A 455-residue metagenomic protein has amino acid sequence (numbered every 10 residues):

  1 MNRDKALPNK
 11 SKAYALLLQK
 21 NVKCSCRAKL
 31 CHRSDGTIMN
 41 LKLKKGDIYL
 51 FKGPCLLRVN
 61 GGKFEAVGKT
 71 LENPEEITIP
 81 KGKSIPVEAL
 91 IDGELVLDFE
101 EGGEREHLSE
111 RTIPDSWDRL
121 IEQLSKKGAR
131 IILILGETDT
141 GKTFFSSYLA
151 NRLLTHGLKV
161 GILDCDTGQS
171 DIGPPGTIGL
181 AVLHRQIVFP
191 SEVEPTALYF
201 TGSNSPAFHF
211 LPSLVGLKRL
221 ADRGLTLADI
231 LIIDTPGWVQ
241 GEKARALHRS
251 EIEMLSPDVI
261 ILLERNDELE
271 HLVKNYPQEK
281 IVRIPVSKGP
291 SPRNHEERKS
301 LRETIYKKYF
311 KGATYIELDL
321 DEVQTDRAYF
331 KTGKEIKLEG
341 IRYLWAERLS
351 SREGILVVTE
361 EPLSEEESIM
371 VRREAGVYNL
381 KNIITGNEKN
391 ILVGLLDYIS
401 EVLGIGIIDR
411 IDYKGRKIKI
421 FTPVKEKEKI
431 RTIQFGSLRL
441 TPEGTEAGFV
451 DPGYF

Functional and structural regions predicted by a protein language model:
A6-P8, K12-L18: Intrinsically disordered, low-complexity segments enriched in serine/proline and basic residues
C24-C26, C31: Cysteine-centered motifs
N40-G128, S205, I261-F455: Preference for solvent-exposed, low-hydrophobicity sequence contexts
I113-L120, L135, G161-L231, V239: Nucleotide-state-sensitive switch-loop elements of NTP-binding domains
I131-N151: Glycine-rich phosphate-binding P-loop
N151-G161: Post-Walker A helix-loop "phosphate-sensing" segment adjacent to the P-loop in P-loop NTPases
L227-R283: Phosphate/Mg2+-binding loops and adjacent switch elements in nucleotide/diphosphate-handling enzyme cores
